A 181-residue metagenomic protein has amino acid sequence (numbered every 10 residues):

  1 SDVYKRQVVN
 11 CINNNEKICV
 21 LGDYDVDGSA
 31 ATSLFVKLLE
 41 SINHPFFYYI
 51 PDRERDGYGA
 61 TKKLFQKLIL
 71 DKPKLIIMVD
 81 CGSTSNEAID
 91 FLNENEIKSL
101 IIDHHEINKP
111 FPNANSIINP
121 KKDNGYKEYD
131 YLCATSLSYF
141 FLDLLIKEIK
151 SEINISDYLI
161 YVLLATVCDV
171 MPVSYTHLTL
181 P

Functional and structural regions predicted by a protein language model:
S1-L178: Replace "Mg2+/Mn2+-dependent" with "divalent metal-dependent
